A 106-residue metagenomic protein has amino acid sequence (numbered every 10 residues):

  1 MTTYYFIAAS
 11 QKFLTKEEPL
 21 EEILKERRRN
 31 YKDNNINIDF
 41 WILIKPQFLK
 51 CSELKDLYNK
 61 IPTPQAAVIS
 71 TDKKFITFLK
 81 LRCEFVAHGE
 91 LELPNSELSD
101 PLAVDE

Functional and structural regions predicted by a protein language model:
Y5-F6: Solvent-exposed, low-complexity segments and loops of surface/extracellular structural proteins
S10-P19, Q47-C51, K74-I76, S99: Short acidic, S/G/P-rich loop/turn micro-motifs used as interaction or catalytic elements
K16-R28: Well-ordered, non-membrane alpha-helical segments in soluble/globular domains
K25-N30, E53-K55: Eukaryotic intrinsically disordered and solvent-exposed regulatory patches
N35-I38, T63: Eukaryote-biased feature marking scaffold/signaling PDZ-domain proteins and nuclear chromatin regulators
L54-E106: Polybasic, proline/glycine-rich intrinsically disordered low-complexity segments
